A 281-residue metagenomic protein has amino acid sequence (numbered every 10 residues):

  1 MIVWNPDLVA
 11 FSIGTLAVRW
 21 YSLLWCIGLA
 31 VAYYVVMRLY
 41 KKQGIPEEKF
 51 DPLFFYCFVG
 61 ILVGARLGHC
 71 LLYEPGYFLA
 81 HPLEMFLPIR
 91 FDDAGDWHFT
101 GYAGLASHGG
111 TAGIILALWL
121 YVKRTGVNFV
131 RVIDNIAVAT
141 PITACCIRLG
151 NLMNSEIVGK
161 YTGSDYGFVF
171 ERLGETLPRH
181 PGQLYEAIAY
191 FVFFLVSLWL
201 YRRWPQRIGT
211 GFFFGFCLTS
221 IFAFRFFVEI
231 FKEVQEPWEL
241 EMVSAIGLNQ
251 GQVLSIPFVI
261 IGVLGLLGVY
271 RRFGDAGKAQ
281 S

Functional and structural regions predicted by a protein language model:
M1-S281: A feature for loop-to-transmembrane-helix boundaries and adjacent hydrophobic helices in multi-pass integral membrane
